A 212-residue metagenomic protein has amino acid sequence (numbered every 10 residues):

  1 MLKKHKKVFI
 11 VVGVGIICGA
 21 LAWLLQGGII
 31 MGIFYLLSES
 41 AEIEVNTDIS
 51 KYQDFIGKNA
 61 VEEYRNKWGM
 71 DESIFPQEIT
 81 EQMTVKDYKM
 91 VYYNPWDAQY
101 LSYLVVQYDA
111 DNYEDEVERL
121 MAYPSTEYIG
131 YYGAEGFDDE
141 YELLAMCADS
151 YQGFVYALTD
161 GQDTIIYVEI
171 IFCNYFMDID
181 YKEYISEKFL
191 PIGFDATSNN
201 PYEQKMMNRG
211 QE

Functional and structural regions predicted by a protein language model:
M1-Q26: N-terminal Sec-pathway targeting helices
K3-K7, K51, K58, K67 (+4 more regions): Context-gated lysine
I16-C18, A60, E72, G133-G136 (+1 more regions): Polar low-complexity intrinsically disordered regions enriched in Ser/Thr and small residues
L25-N112: N-terminal export/targeting and maturation segments
E116-E212: Extracytoplasmic electrostatic interaction patches
